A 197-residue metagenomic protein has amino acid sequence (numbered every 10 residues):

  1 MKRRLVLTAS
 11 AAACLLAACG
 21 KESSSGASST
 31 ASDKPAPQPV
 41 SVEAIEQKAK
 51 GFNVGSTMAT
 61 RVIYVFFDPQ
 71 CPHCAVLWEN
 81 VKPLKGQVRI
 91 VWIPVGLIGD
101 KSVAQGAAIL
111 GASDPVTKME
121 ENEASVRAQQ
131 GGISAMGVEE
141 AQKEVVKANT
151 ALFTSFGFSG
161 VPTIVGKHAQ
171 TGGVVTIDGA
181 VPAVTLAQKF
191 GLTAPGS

Functional and structural regions predicted by a protein language model:
M1-R4: Positively charged n-region of N-terminal signal peptides that target proteins for export
V6-T8, A12-S102, V138-G160, T185-S197: Extracytoplasmic thiol/disulfide redox context detector
G99-T185: Thiol/selenol-based redox catalytic cores and closely related redox-interacting motifs
